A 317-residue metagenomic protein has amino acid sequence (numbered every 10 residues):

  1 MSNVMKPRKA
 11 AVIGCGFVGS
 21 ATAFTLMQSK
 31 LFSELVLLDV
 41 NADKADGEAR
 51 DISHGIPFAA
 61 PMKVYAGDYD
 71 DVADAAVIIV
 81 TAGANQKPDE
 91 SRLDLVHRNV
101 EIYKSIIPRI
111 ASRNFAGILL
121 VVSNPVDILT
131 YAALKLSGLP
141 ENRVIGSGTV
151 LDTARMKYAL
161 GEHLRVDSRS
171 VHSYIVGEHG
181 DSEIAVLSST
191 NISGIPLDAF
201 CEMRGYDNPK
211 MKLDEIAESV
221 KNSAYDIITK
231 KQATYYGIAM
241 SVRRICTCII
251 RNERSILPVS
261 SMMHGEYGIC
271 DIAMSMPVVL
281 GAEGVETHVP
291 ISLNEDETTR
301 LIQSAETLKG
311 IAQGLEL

Functional and structural regions predicted by a protein language model:
M1-R8: A short, basic/flexible loop-to-alpha-helix module at the beginning of a structural domain
C15-G16: Glycine-rich Rossmann-fold phosphate-binding loop(s) that bind the pyrophosphate of adenine dinucleotide cofactors
G19-S20: N-terminal Rossmann-fold NAD(P) dinucleotide-binding loop
Q28-E34, G138-E141: Conserved S-adenosyl-L-methionine
E34, L38-A76, E90, K309-L317: Conserved N-terminal Rossmann-fold NAD(P) cofactor-binding segment
P57-I118: Rossmann-like NAD(P)-binding element
S91-K157: Rossmann-like NAD(P)(H) cofactor-binding subdomain of soluble oxidoreductases
S137-R143, D152-E295, T299-L317: C-terminal substrate-binding/catalytic lobe of Rossmann-fold NAD(P)-dependent dehydrogenases
